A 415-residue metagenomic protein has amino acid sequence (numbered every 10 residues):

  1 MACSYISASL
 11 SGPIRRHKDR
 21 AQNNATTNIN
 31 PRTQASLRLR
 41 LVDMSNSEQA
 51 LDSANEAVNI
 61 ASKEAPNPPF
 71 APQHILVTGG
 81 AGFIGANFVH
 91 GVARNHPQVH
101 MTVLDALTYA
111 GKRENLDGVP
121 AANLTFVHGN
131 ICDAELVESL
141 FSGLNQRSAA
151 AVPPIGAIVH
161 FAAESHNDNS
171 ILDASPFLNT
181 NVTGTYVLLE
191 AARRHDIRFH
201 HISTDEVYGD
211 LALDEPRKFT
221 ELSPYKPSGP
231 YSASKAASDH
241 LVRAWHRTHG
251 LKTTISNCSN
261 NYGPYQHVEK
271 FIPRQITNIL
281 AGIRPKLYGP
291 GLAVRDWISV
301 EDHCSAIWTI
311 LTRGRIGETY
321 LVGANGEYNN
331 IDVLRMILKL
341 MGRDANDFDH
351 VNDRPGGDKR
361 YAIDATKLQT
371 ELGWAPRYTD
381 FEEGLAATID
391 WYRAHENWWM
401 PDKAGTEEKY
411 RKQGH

Functional and structural regions predicted by a protein language model:
A2-S7, P13-H17, R32, L37-N261 (+3 more regions): N-terminal Rossmann-like NAD(P)+-binding domain of SDR-like oxidoreductases, especially those catalyzing
N46-I60, P68, P72-I75, F88-G91 (+4 more regions): C-terminal substrate-binding subdomain of Rossmann-fold SDR/epimerase-dehydratase oxidoreductases
L107, N260-G263, A293-V294, R354-P355: Short histidine/acidic/glycine/proline-rich micro-motifs that form metal- and phosphate-coordinating active-site loops
L188, V242, Q275, L368-Q369: Structural element of the ATP-grasp superfamily
P227-S234, P264, V268-I272, D296-V300: The catalytic Tyr-centered alpha-helix of NAD(P)H-dependent dehydrogenases
A237, L241, W245, Q275 (+2 more regions): Hydrophobic alpha-helix immediately C-terminal to the catalytic Tyr-X-X-X-Lys motif of short-chain
